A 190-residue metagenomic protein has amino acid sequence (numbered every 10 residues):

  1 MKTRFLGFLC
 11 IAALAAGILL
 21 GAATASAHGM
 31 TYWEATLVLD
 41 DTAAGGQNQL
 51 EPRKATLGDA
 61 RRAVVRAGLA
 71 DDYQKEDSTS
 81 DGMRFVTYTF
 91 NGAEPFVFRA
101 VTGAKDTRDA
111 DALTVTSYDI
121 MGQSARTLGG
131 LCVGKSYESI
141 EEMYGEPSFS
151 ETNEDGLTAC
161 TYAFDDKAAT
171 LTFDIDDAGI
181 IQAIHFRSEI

Functional and structural regions predicted by a protein language model:
T3-A27: Sec-dependent N-terminal signal peptides of Gram-positive bacterial secreted proteins and lipoproteins
L20-T158, D166-K167, D176-I190: Short helix/turn-capping signatures at newly exposed starts of structured segments
A169-L171: A structural detector for short beta-strand units
